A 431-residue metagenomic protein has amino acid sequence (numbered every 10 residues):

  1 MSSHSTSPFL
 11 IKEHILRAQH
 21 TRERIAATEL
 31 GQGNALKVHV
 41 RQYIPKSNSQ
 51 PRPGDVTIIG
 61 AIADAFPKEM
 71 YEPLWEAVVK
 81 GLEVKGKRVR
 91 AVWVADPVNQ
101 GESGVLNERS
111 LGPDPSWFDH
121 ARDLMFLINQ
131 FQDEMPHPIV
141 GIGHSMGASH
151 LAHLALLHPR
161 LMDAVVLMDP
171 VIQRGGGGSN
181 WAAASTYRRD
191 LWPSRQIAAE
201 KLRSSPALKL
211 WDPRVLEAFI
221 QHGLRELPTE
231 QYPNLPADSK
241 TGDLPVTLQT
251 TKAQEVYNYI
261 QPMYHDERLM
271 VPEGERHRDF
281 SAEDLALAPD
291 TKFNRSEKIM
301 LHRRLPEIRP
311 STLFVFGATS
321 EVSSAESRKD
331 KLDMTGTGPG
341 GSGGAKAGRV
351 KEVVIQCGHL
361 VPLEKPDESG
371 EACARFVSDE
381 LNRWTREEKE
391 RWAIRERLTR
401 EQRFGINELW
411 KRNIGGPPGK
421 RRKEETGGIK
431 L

Functional and structural regions predicted by a protein language model:
S2-S47: N-terminal cap/lid segment of alpha/beta-hydrolase-fold proteins
G31-N34, R88-I142: Active-site loop/oxyanion-hole signature of alpha/beta-hydrolase fold enzymes
L36-H39, P45-V105: Conserved HGGG/HGGXW glycine-rich cap/lid loop of the alpha/beta-hydrolase fold
A121, M125, P366-A374: Short, amphipathic alpha-helical "lid/cap" segments that border enzyme active or binding sites
I128-G176: Conserved hydrolase catalytic core segment
R160-E200: A catalytic-pocket lid/entrance helix-loop region that shapes and gates access to the active site across common
Q221-V353, T385, E390, E408-K430: Conserved serine/cysteine hydrolase catalytic core
V353, C357-E371: Catalytic histidine-centered segment of alpha/beta-hydrolase-like enzymes
